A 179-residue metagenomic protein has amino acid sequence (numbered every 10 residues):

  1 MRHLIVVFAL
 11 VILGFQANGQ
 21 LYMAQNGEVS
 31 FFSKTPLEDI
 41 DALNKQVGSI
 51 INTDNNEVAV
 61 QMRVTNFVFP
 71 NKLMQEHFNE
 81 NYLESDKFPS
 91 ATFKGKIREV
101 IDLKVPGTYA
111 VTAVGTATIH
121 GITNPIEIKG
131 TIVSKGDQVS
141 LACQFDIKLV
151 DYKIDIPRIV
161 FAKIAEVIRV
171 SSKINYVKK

Functional and structural regions predicted by a protein language model:
M1-Y22: Bacterial Sec-dependent N-terminal signal peptides
G19-K179: Low-complexity, acidic/polar, glycine-enriched regions of mature
